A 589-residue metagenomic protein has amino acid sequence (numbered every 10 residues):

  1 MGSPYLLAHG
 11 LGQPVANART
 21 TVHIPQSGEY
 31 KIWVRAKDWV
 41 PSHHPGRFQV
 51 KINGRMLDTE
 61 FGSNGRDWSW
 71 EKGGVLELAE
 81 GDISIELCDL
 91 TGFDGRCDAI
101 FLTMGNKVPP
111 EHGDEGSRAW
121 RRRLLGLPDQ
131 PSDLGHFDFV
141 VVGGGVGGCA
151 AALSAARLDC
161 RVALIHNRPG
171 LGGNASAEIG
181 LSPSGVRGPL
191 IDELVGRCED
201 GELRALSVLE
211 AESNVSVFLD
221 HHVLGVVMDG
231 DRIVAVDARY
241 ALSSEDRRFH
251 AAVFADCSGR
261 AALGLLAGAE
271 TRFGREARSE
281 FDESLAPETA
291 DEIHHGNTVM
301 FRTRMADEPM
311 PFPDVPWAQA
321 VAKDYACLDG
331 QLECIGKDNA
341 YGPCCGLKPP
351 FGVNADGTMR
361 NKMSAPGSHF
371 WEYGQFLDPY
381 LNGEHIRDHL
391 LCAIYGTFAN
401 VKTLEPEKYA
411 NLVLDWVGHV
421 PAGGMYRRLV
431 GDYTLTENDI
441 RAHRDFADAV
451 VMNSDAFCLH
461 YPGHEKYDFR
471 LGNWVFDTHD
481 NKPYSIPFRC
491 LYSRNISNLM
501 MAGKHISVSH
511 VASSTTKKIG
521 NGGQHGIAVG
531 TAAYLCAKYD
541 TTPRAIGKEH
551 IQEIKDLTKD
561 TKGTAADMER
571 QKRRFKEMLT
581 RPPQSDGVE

Functional and structural regions predicted by a protein language model:
M1-P131: Extracytoplasmic
L87, A235-Y240: Short beta-strand segments that buttress and anchor functional surface loops
G126-D133, N174, D220, L242-V253 (+1 more regions): Flavin (FAD/FMN)-binding glycine-rich loop and adjacent Rossmann-like elements that form
D133-G145: Beta1/beta-strand and adjacent pyrophosphate-binding region of the FAD-binding site in flavoprotein oxidoreductases
G148: N-terminal Rossmann-fold NAD(P) dinucleotide-binding loop
S154, C160-R161, I165-R232, A238 (+3 more regions): Conserved N-terminal/central alpha/beta ligand/cofactor-binding core
